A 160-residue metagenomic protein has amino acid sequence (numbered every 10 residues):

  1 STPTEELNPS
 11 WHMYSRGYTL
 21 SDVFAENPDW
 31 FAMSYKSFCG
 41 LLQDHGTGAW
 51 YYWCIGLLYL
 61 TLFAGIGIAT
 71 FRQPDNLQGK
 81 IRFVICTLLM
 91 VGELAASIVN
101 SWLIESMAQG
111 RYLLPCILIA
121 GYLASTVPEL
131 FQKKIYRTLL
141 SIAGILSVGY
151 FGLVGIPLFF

Functional and structural regions predicted by a protein language model:
S1-I68: Membrane-lumen/periplasm interface segments of multi-pass, membrane-embedded glycan/lipid transferases
C54, I81-L89, L113, I117 (+1 more regions): Alpha-helical transmembrane segments of integral membrane proteins
L57-T61, L88-A96, C116, I142-G149 (+1 more regions): Lipid-exposed faces of alpha-helical membrane segments in multi-pass integral membrane proteins
T70-L77, Y122-I142: Membrane-interface junctions at the ends of membrane-embedded or membrane-associated helices
T70-P74, L94-I104, L153-F160: Juxtamembrane "helix-exit" motif on the non-cytosolic side of transmembrane helices
N76-V99: Transmembrane alpha-helix segments characteristic of polytopic inner-membrane glycan-assembly/cell-envelope
S106-P128: Hydrophobic/aromatic-rich transmembrane helices and adjacent perimembrane loops
L130-F160: Signature aromatic-anchored transmembrane alpha helix within multi-pass, membrane-resident enzymes that catalyze glycan
